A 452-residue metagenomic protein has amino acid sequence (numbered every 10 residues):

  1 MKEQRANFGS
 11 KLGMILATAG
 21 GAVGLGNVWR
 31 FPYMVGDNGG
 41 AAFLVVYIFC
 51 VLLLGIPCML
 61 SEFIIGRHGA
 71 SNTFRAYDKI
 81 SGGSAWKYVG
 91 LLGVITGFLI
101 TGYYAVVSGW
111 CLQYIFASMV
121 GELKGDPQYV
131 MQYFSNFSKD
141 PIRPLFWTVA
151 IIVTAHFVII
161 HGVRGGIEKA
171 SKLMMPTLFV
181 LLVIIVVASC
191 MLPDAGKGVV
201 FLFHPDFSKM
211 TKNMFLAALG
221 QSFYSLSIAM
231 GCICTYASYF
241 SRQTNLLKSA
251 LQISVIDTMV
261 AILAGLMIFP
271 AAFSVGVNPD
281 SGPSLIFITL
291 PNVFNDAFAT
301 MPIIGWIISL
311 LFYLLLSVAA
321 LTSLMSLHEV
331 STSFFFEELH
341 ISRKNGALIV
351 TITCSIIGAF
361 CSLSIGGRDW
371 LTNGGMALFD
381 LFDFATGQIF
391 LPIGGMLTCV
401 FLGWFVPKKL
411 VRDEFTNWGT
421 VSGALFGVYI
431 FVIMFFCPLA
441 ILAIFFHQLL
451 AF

Functional and structural regions predicted by a protein language model:
M1-K2, R75, S108-K139, Y239-Q243 (+5 more regions): Helix-loop-helix connectors at the membrane interface of multi-pass transporters/channels
M1-W29, I56-F63, R67-I80, S84-L91 (+2 more regions): Membrane-interface "cap" regions at the ends of multi-pass membrane proteins
K2-A6, Y33-N38, H68, T73-L92 (+7 more regions): Inter-helical loop and helix-membrane interface segments of multi-pass membrane transporters/permeases
K2-Q4, F8, E168, K172-L321 (+1 more regions): Membrane-embedded translocation segments of transport machinery
N7, L12-G13, G21, L145-F146 (+5 more regions): Loop-to-transmembrane helix boundary motifs in multi-pass membrane proteins
N7-T18, F43-V46, A85-F98, F146-I151 (+6 more regions): Select transmembrane alpha-helical segments in multipass membrane proteins
G13-C50, A237, K248-L251, V255-T258 (+1 more regions): Transmembrane helix-boundary motif of multi-pass solute transporters/channels
G82, V89-L92, E338-T351, D383-I441: C-terminal membrane-solvent junction of multi-pass transporters and transport-like membrane proteins
